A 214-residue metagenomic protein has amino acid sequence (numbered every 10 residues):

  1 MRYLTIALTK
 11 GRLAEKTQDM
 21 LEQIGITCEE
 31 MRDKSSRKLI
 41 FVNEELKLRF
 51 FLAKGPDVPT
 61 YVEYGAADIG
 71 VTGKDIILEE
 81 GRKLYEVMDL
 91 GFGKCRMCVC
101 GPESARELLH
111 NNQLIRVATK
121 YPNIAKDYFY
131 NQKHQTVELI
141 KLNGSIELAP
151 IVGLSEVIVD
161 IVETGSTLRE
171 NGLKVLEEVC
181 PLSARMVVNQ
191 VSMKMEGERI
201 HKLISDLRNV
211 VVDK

Functional and structural regions predicted by a protein language model:
M1-K214: Domain-level signature for soluble enzymes in the chorismate/prephenate branch of the shikimate pathway
